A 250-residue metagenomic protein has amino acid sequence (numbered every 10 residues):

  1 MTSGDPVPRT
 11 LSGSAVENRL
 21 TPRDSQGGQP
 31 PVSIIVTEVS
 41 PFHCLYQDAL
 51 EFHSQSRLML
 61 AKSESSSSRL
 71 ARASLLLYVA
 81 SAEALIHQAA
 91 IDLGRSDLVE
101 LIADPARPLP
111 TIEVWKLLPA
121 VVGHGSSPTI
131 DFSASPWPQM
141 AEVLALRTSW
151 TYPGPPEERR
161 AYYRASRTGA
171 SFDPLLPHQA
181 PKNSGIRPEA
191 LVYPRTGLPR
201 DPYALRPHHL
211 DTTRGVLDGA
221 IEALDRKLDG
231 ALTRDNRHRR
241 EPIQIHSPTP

Functional and structural regions predicted by a protein language model:
M1-R72, H238-T249: Charged alpha-helical initiation segments
Q29-F42, Q47, P155-P250: Polyanionic, low-complexity intrinsically disordered segments
D48, L77, S81, P138-S149 (+2 more regions): Charged, amphipathic alpha-helical oligomerization/scaffolding segments
F52-Q55, M59-K62, D92, S96 (+6 more regions): Surface-exposed polar/charged interaction patches
H53-S56, L60, L85-I86, R147-G154 (+1 more regions): A structural signal for well-ordered alpha-helices, especially hydrophobic packing surfaces of coiled-coils
S67-L93: Short, hydrophobic, well-ordered secondary-structure elements
H87, I91-P188: Flexible secondary-structure boundary motifs
